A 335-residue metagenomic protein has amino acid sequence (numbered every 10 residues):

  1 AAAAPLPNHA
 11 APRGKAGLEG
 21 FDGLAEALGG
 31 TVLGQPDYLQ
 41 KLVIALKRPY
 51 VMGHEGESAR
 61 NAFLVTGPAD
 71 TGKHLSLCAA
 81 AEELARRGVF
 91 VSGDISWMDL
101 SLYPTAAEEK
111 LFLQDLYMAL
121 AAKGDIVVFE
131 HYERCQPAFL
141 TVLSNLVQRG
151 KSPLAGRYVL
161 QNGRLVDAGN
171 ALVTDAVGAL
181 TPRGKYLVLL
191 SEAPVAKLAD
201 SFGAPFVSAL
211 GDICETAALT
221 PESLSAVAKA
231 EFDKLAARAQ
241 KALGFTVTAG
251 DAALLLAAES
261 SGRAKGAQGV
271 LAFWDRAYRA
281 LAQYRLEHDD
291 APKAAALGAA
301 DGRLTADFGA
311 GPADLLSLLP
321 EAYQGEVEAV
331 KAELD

Functional and structural regions predicted by a protein language model:
A3-A11, M52-E55, A69-C78, A267-D335: C-terminal engagement/docking regions of AAA+ P-loop ATPases
A10-G17, T31-V32, E83-G93, A121 (+4 more regions): Conserved C-terminal "switch" segment of AAA+ ATPases
L18-N61, A277-L286: Pre-Walker A (pre-P-loop) alpha-helix and adjacent loop at the N terminus of AAA/AAA+ ATPase modules, a conserved
G29-L33, T66-T71, R134, E215 (+1 more regions): A short helix-loop-helix "switch/interaction" segment in the helical subdomain of ASCE P-loop NTPases
H54-I95: Walker A/P-loop
A59-N61, A155-E192: AAA+/SF3 P-loop NTPase mechanochemical coupling elements
S76-L77, E109, L120-R164, K197-A209 (+1 more regions): Conserved AAA+/SF3 P-loop NTPase catalytic/coupling segment centered on the Walker-B
S92-G124: Short glycine-rich substrate-engagement loop in P-loop NTPases that contacts/grips substrate
